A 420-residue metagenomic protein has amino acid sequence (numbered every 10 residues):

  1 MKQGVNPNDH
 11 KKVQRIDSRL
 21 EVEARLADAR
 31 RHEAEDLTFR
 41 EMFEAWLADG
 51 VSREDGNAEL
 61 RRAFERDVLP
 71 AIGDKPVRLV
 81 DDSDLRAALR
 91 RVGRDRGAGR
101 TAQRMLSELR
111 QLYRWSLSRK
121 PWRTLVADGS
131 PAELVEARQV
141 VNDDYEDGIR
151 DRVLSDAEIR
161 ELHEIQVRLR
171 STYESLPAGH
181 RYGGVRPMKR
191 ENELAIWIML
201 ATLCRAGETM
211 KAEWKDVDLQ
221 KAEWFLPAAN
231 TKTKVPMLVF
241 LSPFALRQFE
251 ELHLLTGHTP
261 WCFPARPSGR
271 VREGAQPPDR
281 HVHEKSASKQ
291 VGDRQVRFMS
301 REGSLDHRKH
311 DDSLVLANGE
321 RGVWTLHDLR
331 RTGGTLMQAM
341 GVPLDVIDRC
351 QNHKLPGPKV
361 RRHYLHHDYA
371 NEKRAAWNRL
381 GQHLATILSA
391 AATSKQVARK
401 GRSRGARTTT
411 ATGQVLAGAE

Functional and structural regions predicted by a protein language model:
Q3-L26, V80, R114-E146: Short, charged hinge/linker segments at domain and secondary-structure junctions
E23-R96, L112-R114, Q139-D143, D293: Basic/aromatic-enriched alpha-helical hairpins
R31-H32, E164-E174, K221, L255-T259 (+3 more regions): C-terminal secondary-structure termini that scaffold catalytic or DNA-interacting sites
E35, F39, F43, G56 (+16 more regions): Hydrophobic (often cysteine-bearing) scaffold residues that line and stabilize catalytic clefts of nucleotide/cofactor
V92-R110, S118, L125-A206, M210 (+5 more regions): Basic, Lys/Arg- and aromatic-enriched nucleic-acid-binding interface segment
E164, R168-N192, T202, V239 (+7 more regions): Short, basic (Lys/Arg/His-rich) helix/loop patches that form interaction surfaces in the mid-to-C-terminal regions
K211-V217, Q338-A339, D348-L355, Y364-L365: A short, basic/aromatic helix-end/turn motif that makes direct DNA contacts
